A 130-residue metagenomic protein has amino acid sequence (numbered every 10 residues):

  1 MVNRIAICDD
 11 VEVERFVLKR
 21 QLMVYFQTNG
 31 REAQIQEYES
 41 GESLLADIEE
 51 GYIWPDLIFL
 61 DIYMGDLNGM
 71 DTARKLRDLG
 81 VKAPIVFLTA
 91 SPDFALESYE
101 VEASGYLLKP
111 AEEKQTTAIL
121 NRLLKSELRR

Functional and structural regions predicted by a protein language model:
D9, D61: Active-site residues of response regulator receiver
E12-Q36: Two-component/phosphorelay signaling modules centered on CheY-like receiver
E37-L57: Acidic, metal-coordinating helix/loop segments flanking the phosphotransfer/catalytic sites of two-component signaling
S40, N68-D71: Acidic catalytic/metal-coordinating carboxylates
G65: The feature encodes the CheY-like receiver
M70-V81: Short amphipathic alpha-helix used as the core "switch/output" element in two-component signaling
K109: A Lys-centered signature of the CheY-like receiver
